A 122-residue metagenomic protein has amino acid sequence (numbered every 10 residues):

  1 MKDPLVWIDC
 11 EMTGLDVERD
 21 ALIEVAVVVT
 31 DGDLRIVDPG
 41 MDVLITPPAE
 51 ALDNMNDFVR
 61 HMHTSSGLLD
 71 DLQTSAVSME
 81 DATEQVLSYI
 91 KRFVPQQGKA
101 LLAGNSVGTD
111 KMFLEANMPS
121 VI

Functional and structural regions predicted by a protein language model:
K2-I8, M12-G104: Conserved non-catalytic scaffold segment of RNase H-like nuclease domains
R92-V94, T109-I122: Substrate-recognition/cap helix-loop segment adjacent to the acidic, metal-dependent catalytic center of Asp-based
